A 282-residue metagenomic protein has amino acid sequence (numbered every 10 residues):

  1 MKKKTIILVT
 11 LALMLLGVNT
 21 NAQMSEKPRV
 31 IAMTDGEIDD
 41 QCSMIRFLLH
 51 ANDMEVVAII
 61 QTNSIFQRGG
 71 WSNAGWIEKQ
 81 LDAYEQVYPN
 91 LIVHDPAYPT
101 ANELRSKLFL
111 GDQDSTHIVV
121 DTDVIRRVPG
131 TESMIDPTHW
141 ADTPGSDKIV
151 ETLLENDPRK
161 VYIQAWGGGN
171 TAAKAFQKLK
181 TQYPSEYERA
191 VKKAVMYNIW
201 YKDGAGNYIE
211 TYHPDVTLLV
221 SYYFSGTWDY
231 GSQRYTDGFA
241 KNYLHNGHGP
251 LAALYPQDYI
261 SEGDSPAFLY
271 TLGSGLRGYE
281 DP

Functional and structural regions predicted by a protein language model:
M1-I7: Bacterial N-terminal signal peptides that target proteins for export
L8-G17: Bacterial N-terminal signal peptides
V18-A22: Sec/Tat signal peptide C-region and signal peptidase I cleavage site
Q23-P282: N-terminal acidic, glycine/proline-rich low-complexity segments
